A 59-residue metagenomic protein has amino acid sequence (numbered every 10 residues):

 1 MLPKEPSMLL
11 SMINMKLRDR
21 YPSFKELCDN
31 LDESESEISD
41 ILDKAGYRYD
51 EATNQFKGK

Functional and structural regions predicted by a protein language model:
M1-S23: N-terminal acidic leader/helix
I13-K16, Y21, L31, E35 (+1 more regions): Generic low-complexity, intrinsically disordered sequence content enriched in small uncharged/hydrophobic residues
L27-C28: Short alpha-helical "recognition helix" segments of helix-turn-helix
D32-G58: Short, charge-rich amphipathic interface segments used for partner binding and complex assembly
